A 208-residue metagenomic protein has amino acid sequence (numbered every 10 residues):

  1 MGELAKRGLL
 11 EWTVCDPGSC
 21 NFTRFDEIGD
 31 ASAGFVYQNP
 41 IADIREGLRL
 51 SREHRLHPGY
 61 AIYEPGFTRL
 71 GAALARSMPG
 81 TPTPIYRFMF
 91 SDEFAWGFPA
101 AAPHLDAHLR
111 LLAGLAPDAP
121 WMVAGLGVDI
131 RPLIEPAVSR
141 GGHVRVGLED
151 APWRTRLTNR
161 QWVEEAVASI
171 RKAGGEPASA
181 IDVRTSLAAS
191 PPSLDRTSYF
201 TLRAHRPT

Functional and structural regions predicted by a protein language model:
M1-A5: Hydrophobic/aromatic-rich structural module bridging two neighboring secondary-structure elements via a short loop
W12-E149, T155: Catalytic alpha/beta core domains of metabolic enzymes, predominantly
T23, T155-G175: C-terminal helical cap(s) of enzyme catalytic domains, especially alpha/beta-barrels
A61, A173-D182: Flexible, glycine/charged-enriched surface loops at secondary-structure junctions
E64-T68, R184-A189: A glycine-rich phosphate-binding loop feature that marks nucleotide/adenosyl-phosphate handling sites
L74-R76, N159-V163, L194: Short low-complexity, flexible loop/linker segments enriched in glycine and/or proline with clustered acidic
I181, A189, L194-T208: C-terminal accessory extensions appended to soluble enzyme cores
